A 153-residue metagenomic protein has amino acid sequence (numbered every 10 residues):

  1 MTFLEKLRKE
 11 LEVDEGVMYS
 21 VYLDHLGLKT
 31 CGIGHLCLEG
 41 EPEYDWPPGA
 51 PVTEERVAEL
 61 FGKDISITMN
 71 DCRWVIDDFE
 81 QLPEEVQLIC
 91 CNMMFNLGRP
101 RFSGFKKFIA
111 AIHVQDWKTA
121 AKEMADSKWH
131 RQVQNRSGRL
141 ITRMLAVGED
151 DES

Functional and structural regions predicted by a protein language model:
M1-S20, L26, H35, V52 (+4 more regions): Long, amphipathic alpha-helical surface segments
L4-R8, Q81-C91, T119: Alpha-helical scaffolds flanking conserved acidic
Y19, L28-I33, I76-F79, N92: Generic secondary-structure boundary/loop-capping signal
Y19-Y22, W74-V86, E123: Surface-exposed patches in mature extracellular/periplasmic domains of secreted proteins
L23-D45: Substrate-binding/active-site groove segments that recognize and process beta-1,4-linked N-acetyl-hexosamine
Y44-I76, E84-C91, F95-F102: Alpha-helical segment that forms one wall of the substrate-binding/catalytic cleft in peptidoglycan-active domains
